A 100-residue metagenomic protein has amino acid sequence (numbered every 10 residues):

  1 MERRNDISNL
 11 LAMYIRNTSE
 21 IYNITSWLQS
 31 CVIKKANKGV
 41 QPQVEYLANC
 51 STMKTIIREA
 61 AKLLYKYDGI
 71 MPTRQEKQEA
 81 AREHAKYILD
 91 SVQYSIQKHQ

Functional and structural regions predicted by a protein language model:
M1-Q100: Acidic interaction surfaces
